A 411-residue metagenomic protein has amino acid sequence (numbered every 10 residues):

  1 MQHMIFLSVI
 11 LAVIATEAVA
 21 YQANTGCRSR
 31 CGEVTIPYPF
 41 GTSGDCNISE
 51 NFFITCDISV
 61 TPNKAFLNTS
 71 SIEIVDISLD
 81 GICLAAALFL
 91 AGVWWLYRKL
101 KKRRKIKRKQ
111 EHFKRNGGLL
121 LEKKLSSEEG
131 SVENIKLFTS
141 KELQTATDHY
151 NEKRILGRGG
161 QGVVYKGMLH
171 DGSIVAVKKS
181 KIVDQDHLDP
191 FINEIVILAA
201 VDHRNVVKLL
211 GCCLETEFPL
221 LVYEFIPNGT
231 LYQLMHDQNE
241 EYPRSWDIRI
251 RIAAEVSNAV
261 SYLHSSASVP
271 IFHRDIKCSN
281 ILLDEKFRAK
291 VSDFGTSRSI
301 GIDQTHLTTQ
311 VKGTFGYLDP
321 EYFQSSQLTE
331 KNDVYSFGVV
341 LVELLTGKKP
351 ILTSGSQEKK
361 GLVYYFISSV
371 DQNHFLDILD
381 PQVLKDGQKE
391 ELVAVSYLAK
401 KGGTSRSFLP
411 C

Functional and structural regions predicted by a protein language model:
M1-L84, L120: Typically disulfide-stabilized, N-glycosylated extracellular/lumenal ectodomains of secreted and cell-surface proteins
L79-C411: Conserved eukaryotic protein kinase-like
